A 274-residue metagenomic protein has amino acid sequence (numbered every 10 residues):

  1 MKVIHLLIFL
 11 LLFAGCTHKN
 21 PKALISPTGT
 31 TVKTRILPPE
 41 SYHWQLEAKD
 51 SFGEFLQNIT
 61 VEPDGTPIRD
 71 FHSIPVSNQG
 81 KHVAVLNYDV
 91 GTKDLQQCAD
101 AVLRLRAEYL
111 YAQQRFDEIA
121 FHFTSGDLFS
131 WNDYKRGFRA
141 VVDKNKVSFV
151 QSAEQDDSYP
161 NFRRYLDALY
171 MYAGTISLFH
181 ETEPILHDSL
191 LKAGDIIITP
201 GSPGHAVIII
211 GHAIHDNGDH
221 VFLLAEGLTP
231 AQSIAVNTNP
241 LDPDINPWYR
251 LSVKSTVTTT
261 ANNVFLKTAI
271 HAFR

Functional and structural regions predicted by a protein language model:
K2-F9: Sec-dependent signal peptide recognition, specifically the positively charged N-region followed immediately by
F13-G15: C-terminal motif of bacterial Sec signal peptides marking the signal peptidase cleavage site
T17-D89, K93-Q96: Cationic-aromatic interfacial patches
W44-E47, V90-C98, E154, L186-S189 (+1 more regions): Extracytoplasmic/periplasmic, Sec-exported soluble proteins
T92-P184: Extracellular-facing segments of soluble proteins and assemblies that are Gly/Ser/Thr-biased and enriched in aromatics
L95, A99, E118, G194 (+3 more regions): Extracellular structured ligand-interaction cores
D156-G218: ...with weaker cross-activation on analogous glycine-rich loops/strands in unrelated enzymes
H220-R274: Low-complexity, Gly/Ser/Thr/Pro-rich intrinsically disordered linker/tail segments
